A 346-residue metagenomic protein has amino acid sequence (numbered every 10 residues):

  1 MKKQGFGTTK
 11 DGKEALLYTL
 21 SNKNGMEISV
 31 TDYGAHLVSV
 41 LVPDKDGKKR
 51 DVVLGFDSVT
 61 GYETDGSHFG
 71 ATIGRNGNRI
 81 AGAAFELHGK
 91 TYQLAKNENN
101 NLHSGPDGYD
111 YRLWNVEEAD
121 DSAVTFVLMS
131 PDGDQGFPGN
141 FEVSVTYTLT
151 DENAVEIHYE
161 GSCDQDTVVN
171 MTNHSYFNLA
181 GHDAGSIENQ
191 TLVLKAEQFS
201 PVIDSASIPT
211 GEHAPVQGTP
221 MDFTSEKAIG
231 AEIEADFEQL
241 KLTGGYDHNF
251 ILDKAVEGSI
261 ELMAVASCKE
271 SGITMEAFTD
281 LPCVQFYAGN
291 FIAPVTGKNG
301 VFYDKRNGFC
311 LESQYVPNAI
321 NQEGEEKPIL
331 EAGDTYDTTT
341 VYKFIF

Functional and structural regions predicted by a protein language model:
M1-F346: An exposed, glycine/acidic-rich loop-and-rim segment of catalytic or binding clefts
